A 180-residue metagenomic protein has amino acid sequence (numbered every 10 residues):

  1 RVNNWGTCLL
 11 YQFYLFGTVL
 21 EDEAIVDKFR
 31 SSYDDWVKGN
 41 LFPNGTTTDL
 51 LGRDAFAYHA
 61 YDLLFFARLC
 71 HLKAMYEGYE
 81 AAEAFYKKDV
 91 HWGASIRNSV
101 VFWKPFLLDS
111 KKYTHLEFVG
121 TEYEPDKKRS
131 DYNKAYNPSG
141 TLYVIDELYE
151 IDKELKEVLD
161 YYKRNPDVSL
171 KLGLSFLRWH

Functional and structural regions predicted by a protein language model:
R1-T7, F42-A60, I96-S130: Charged/polar, low-hydrophobicity segments characteristic of intrinsically disordered regions and flexible loops
R1-Y79, G93: Aromatic-lined, polymer-binding surfaces characteristic of secreted/periplasmic polysaccharide-degrading enzymes
A24-D27, S31-G39, E77-K88, K111 (+1 more regions): Polar/charged alpha-helical tracts
L72, Y76-G78, N98-F102, D109 (+1 more regions): Terminal, non-catalytic domain-edge segments
A84-V100: Short secondary-structure subsegments characteristic of cysteine-rich extracellular domains
